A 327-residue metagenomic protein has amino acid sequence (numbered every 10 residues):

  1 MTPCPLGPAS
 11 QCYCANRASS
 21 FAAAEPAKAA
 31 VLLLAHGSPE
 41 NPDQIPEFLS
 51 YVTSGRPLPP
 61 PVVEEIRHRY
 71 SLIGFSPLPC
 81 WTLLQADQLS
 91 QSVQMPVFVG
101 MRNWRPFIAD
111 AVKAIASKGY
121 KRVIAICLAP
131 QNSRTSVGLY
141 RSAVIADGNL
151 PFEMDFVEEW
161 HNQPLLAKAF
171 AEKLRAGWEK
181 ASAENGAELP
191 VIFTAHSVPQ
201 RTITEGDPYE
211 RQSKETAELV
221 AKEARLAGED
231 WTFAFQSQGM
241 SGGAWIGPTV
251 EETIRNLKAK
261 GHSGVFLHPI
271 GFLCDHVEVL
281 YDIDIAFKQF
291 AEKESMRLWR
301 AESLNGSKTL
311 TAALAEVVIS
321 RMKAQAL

Functional and structural regions predicted by a protein language model:
T2-L327: Active-site-proximal alpha-helix that buttresses catalytic centers in soluble enzyme cores
